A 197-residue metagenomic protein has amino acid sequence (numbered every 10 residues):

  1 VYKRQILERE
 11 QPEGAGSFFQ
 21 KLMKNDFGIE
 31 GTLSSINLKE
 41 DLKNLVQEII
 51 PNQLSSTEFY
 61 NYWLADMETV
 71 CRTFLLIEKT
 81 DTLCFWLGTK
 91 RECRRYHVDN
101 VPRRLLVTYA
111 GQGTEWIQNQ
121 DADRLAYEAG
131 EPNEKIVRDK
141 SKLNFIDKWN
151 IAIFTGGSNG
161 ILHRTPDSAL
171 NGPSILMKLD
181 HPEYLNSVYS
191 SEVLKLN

Functional and structural regions predicted by a protein language model:
V1-Y2: Short, small-residue-biased leader/transition segments that mark boundaries at the very start of proteins
Q5, R104, P173-M177: Short beta-strand micro-motifs in enzyme catalytic cores
E8, P12: Gly/serine-rich nucleotide phosphate-binding loop at the start of the catalytic core of nucleotide/ADP-ribose-handling
A15-F85: A glycine-rich, hydrophobic loop/mini-helix early in the fold
W86-L87, R95, Y109-N119, H181-E183 (+1 more regions): Active-site environment of non-heme Fe oxygenases that use a 2-His-1-carboxylate facial triad
G88-R91, G157-N159: Short beta->alpha connector loops
K90-K148: Catalytic core of non-heme Fe(II) oxygenases with the double-stranded beta-helix
I136-N197: Catalytic core of Fe(II)/2-oxoglutarate
